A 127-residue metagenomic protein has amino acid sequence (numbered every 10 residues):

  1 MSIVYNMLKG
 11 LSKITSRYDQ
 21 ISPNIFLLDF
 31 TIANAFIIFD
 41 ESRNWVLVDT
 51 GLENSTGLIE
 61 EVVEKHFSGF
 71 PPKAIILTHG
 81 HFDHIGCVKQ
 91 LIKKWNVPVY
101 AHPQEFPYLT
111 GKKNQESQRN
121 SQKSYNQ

Functional and structural regions predicted by a protein language model:
M1-L11: Accessory terminal helices/loops
L11-S12, P71: Generic N-terminal leader/processing signal
T15-K65: Conserved beta-strand hairpin/beta-sheet module of binuclear metal-dependent hydrolase folds, prominently
E64-Q127: Active-site HxH/HxHxD metal-binding segment of metal-dependent hydrolases
